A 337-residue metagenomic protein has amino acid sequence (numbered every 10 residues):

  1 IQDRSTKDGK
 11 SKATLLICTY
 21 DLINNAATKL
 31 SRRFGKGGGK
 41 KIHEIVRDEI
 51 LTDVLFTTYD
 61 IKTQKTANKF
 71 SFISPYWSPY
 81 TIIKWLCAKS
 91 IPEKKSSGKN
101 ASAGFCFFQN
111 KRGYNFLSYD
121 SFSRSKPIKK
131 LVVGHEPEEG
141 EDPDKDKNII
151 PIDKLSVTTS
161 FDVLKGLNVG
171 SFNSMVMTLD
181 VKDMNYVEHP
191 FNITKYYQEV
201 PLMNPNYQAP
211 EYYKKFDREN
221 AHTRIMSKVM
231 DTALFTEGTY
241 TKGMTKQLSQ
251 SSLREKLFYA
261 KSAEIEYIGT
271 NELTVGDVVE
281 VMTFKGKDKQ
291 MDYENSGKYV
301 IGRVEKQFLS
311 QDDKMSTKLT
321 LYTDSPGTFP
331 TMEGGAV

Functional and structural regions predicted by a protein language model:
I1-D60, S71-F72, C87, I91: Surface-exposed cap/loop segments at beta↔alpha junctions
Q2-K12, F108-R112, L257-Y259, F308-M315: Short, ordered beta-strand-loop transition motifs
K12, K62-N168: Short beta-strand-centered interaction patches in the first periplasmic/extracellular domains of large envelope
I17-D21, S118-D120, R303, T323: Flexible glycine-/small-residue-rich
A26-S31, P127-K129, P330-G335: Short, charged, solvent-exposed linker or helix-capping segments at domain edges/interfaces that act as flexible hinges
G39-E44, P75-I83, E272, E294: Solvent-exposed, acidic/flexible segments
I45-K69, K246-Y259: Glycine/serine-rich loop-strand microenvironments at binding/catalytic pocket rims
H135-V337: An acidic/polar, Gly/Ser/Thr-rich interaction patch typically located in mid-to-C-terminal regions of proteins
